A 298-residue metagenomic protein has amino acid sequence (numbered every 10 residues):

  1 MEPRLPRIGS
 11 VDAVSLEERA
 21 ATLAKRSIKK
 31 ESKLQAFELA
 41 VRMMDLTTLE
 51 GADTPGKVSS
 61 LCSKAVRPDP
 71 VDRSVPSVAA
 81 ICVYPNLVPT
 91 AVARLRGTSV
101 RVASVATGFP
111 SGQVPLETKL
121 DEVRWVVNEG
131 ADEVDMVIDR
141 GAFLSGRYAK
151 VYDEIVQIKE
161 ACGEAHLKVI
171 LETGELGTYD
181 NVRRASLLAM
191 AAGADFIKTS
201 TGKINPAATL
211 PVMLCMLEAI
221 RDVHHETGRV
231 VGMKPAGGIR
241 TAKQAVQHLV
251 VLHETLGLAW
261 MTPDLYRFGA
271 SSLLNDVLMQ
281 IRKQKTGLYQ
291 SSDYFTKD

Functional and structural regions predicted by a protein language model:
M1-V41: Charged, compositionally biased N-terminal leader segments and the immediate start of the first structured element
D12-S15, Y84, T209: Alpha-helix initiation/capping motif
E31-L39, A52-P76, N86-K234, R240-S271 (+1 more regions): Alpha/beta enzyme core
L49: A short, histidine- and acid-enriched strand-loop-helix "catalytic/donor-clamping" loop that lines the nucleotide-sugar
D276: N-terminal beta-loop-helix "entrance" segment that forms/cooperates in small-molecule cofactor or anionic ligand
